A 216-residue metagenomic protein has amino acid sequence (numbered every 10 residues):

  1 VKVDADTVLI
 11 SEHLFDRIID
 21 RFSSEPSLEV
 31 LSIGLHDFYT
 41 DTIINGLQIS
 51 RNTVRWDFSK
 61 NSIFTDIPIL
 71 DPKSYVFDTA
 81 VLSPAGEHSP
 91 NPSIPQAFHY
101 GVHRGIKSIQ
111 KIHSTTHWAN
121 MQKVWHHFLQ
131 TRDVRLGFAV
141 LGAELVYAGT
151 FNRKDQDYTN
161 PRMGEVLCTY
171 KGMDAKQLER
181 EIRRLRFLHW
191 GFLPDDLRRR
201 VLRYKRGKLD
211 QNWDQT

Functional and structural regions predicted by a protein language model:
V1, F15-I18, L31: Long alpha-helical, hydrophobic tracts
V1-V8: Short beta-strand-to-loop acidic/aromatic patch adjacent to the donor-nucleotide binding site
L9-S11, F58-S59: Activation segment
S11-S23: Short alpha-helix within the catalytic core of nucleotide-sugar-dependent glycosyltransferases
V30-G46: Short beta-strand-to-loop element that shapes/binds the nucleotide-sugar donor at the catalytic cleft/hinge
G46-S59: Conserved nucleotide-sugar donor-binding and metal-coordinating catalytic region shared by glycosyltransferases
S59-Y75, A85: Donor nucleotide-sugar recognition loop
V81-T216: C-terminal catalytic/acceptor-binding lobe
